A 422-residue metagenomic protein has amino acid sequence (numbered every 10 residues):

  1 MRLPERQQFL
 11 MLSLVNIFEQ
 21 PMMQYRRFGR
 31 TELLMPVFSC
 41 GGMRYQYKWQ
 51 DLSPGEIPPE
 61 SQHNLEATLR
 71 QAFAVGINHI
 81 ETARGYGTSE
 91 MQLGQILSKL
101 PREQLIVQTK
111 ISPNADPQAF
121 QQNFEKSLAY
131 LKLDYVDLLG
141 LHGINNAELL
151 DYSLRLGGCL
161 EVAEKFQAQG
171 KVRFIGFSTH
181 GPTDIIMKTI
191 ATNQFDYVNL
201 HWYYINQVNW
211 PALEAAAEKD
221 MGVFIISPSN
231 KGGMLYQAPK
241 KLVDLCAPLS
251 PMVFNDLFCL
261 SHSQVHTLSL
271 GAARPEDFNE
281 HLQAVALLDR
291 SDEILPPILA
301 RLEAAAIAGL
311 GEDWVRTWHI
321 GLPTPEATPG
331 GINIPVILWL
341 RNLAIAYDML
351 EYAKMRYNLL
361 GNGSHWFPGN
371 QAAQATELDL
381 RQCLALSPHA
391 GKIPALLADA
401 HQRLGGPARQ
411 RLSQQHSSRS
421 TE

Functional and structural regions predicted by a protein language model:
Q7-Q8: Low-complexity, intrinsically disordered or signal/transmembrane-proximal segments
L12-L105, I393-E422: N-terminal binding-site loop/beta-alpha segment at the start of enzyme catalytic domains that lines or forms
F28, C40, I80, L93 (+8 more regions): Conserved, mostly hydrophobic/aromatic
L33-F38, G76-N78, P101-L105, L133-D137 (+4 more regions): Short, well-ordered coil/turn segments that N-cap beta-strands
C40, T82, T109, L138-L141 (+3 more regions): Conserved beta-strand positions
W49-I57, R70, A115-L213, A217-S229 (+1 more regions): Glycine/proline-rich, positively charged, aromatic-decorated active-site loop/lid region on the catalytic face
L100, Q104-Q118, H142: Structural motif corresponding to the early beta-alpha repeats
P211-E422: Structured C-terminal cap/extension of enzyme domains
